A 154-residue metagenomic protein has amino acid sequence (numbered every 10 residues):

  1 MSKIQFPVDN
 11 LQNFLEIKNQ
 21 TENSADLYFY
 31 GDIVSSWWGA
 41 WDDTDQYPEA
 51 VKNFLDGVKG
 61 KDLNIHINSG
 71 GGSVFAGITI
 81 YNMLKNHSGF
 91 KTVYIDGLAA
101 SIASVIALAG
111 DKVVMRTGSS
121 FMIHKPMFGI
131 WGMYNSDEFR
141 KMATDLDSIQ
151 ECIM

Functional and structural regions predicted by a protein language model:
M1-S104, A109-M154: N-terminal organellar transit peptides
